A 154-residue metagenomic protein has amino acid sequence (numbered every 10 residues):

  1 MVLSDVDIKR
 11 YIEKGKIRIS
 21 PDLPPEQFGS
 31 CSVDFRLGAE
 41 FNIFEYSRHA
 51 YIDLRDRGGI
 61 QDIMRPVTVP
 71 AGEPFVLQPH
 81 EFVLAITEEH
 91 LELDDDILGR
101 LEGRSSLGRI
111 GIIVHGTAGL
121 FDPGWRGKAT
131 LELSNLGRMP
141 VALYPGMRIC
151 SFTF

Functional and structural regions predicted by a protein language model:
M1-F154: DUTPase catalytic domain/fold
